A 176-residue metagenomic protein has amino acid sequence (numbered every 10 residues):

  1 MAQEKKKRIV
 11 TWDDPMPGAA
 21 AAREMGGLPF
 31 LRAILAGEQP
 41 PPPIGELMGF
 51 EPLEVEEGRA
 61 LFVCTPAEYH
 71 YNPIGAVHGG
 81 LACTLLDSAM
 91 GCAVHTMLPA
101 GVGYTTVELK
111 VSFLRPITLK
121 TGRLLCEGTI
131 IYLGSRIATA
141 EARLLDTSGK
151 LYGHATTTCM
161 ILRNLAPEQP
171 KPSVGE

Functional and structural regions predicted by a protein language model:
M1-E176: Terminal targeting signals and extreme-terminal segments of soluble enzymes
